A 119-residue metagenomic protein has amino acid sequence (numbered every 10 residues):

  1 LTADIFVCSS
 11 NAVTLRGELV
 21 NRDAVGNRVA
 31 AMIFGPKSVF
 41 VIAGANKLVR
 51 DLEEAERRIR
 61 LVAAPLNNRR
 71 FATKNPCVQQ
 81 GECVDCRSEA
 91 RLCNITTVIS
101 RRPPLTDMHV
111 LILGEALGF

Functional and structural regions predicted by a protein language model:
L1-F119: Conserved phosphate- and dinucleotide-binding cores of soluble alpha/beta proteins, encompassing both enzyme active
